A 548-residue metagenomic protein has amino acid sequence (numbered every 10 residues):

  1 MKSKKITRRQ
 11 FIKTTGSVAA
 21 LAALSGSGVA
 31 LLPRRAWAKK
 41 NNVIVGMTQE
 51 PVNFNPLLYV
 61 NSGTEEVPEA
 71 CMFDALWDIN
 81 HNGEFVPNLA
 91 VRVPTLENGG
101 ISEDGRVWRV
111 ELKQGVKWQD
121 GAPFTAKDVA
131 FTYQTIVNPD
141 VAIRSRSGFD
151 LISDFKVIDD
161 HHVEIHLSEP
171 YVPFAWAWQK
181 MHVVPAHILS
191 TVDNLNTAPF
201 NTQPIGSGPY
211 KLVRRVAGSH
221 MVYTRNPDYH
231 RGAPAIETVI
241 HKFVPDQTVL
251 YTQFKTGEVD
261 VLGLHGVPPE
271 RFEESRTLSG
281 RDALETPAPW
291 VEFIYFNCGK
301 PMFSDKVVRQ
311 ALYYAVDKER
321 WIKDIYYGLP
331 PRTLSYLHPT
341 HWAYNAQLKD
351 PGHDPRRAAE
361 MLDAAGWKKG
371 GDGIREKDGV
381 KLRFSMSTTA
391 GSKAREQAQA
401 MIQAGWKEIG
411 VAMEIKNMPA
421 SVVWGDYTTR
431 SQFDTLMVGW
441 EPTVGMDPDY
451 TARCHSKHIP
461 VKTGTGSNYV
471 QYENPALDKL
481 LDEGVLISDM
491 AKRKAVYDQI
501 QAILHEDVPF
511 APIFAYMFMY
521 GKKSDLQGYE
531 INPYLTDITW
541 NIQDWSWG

Functional and structural regions predicted by a protein language model:
M1-Q10, T14-S25, P33-R35: N-terminal secretory signal peptides
S17-V18, G26, V43, P68 (+7 more regions): Detector for C-terminal structural segments
R35, I136, D154-K156, V213-T224 (+6 more regions): Extracellular/periplasmic solute-recognition and catalytic clefts
G46-S102, Q134, I205-G206: N-terminal lobe/hinge region of extracytoplasmic solute-binding protein
V67-A70, I79-E84, D160, Q179-P234 (+4 more regions): Gly/Pro-rich hinge or "lid" segments in bacterial periplasmic/extracellular proteins
V93-A142, E164, Q253, M302: Aromatic- and charge-enriched surface segment that lines or borders ligand/interaction sites
R109, A198-N201, N226-E273, A398-A404 (+2 more regions): Ligand-site clamp/hinge motif
A130, S145-S190: Surface-exposed binding/hinge segments that line and control ligand-binding clefts or catalytic entry sites
